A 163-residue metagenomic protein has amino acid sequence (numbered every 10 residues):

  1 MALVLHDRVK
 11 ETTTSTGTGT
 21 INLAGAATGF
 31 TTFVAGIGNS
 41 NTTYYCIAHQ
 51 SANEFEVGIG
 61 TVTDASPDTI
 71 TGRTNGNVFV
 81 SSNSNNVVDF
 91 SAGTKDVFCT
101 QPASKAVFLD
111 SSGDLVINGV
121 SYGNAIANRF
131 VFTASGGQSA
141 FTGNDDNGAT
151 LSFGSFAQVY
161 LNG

Functional and structural regions predicted by a protein language model:
M1-Y44: Exposed extracellular interaction/assembly regions and N-terminal maturation sites
A2, F98-A127: Trimeric viral appendage architectures of receptor-binding fibers, tailspike depolymerases, and tail needles
T12-G17, T61-T69, S111, T133-G137: Short, ordered beta-strand-loop transition motifs
G17, I21-A26, L115, G119-N162: Extended beta-strand solenoid/passenger and fiber regions
A26-A27, H49-N53, D64-P67, G76-V78 (+2 more regions): Acidic glycine-/aspartate-rich tracts in secreted/extracellular proteins
V34-V62, T150-L151, Q158-N162: Ser/Thr/Gly-rich low-complexity blocks that favor extended beta-strand/coil architectures
H49-A52, D64-S66, S82, S111-S112 (+1 more regions): Trimeric beta-solenoid/beta-helix "fiber body" segments of extracellular/virion adhesins and depolymerases
T63-D110: Small/polar beta-strand repeat architecture
